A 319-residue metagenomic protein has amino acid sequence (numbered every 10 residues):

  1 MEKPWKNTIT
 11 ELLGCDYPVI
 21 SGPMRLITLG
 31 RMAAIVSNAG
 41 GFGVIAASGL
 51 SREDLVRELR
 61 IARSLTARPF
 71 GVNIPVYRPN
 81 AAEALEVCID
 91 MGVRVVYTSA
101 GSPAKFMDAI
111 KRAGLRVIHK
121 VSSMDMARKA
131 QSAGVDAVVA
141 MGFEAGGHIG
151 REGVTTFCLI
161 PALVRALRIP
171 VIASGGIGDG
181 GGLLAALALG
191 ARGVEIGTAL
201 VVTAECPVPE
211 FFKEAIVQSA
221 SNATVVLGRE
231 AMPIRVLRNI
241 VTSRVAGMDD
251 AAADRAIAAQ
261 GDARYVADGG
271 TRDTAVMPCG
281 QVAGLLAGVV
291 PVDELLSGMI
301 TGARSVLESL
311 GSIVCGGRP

Functional and structural regions predicted by a protein language model:
M1-A166, P170: Active-site entrance/lid segments in N-terminal catalytic domains of soluble metabolic enzymes
M24, G176-I177: Active-site metal-binding loops of divalent metal-dependent hydrolases
G150-I172, G178-P319: Conserved active-site-proximal phosphate/metal-binding subdomains
